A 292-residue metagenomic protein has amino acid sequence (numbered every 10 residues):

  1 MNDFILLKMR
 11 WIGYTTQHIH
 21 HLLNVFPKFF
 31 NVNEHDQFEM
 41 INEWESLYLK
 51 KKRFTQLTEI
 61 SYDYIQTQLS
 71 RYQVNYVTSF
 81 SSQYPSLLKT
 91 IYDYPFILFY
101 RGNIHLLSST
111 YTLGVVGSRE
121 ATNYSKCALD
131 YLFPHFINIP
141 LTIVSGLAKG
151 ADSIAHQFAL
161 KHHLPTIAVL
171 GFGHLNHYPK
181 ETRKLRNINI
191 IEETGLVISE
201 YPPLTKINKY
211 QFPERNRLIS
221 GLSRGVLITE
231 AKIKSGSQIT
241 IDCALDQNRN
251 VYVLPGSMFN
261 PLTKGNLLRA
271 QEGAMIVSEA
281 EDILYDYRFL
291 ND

Functional and structural regions predicted by a protein language model:
M1-C127: Short, positively charged patches
S79-D292: Glycine-biased, small-residue-rich flexible motifs in mid-sequence functional cores and linkers
